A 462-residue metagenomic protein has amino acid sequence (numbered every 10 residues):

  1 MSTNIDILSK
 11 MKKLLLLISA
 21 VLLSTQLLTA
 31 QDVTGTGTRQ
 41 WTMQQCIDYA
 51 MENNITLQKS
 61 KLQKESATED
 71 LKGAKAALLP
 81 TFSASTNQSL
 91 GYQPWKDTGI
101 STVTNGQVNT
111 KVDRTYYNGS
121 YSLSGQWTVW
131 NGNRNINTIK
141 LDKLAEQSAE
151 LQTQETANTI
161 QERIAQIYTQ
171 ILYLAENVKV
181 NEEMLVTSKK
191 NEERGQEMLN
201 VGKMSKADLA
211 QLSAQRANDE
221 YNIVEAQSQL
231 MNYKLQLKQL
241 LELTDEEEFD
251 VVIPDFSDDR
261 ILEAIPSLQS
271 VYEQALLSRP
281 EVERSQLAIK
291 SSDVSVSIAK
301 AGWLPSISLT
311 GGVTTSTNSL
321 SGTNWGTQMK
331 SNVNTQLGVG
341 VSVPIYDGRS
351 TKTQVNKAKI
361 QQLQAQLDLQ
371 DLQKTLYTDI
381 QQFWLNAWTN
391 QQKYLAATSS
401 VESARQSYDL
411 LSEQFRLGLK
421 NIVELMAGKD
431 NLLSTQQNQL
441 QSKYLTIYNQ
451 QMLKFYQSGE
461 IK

Functional and structural regions predicted by a protein language model:
S2-L14: Positively charged n-region of N-terminal signal peptides that target proteins for export
L14-L23: Sec-dependent N-terminal signal peptides
L22, A30-N87, Q93-P94, D245 (+2 more regions): Bacterial Sec-pathway N-terminal export signals of envelope proteins
D32-R39, S85-W127, P254-A264, S297 (+1 more regions): Small/polar, glycine/serine/threonine/aspartate-rich low-complexity segments that form flexible
W41, E69, T159-Q274, N386 (+3 more regions): Periplasmic alpha-helical coiled-coil/stalk elements that build and connect Gram-negative outer-membrane
Q58-L62, K75-A76, T115, V129-A157 (+6 more regions): Sec/SRP-type N-terminal targeting helices
A76, N218-L243, V401-G459: Short segments within alpha-helical structural elements
